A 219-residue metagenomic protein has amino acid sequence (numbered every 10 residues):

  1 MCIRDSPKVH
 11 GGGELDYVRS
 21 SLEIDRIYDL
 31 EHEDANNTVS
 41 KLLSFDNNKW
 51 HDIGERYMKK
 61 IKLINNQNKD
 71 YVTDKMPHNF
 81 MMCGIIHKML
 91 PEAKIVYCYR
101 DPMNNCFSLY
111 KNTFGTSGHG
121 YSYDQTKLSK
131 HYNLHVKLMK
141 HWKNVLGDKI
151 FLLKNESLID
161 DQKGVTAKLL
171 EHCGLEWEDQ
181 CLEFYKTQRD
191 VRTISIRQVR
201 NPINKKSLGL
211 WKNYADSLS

Functional and structural regions predicted by a protein language model:
M1-I3: Short, small-residue-biased leader/transition segments that mark boundaries at the very start of proteins
H10, K94-V96, F151-L153: Hydrophobic/aromatic beta-strand patches that form the interior of the parallel beta-sheet core in alpha/beta enzyme
H10-L22: Short beta-strand-centered segment that lines the nucleotide-binding/catalytic pocket of NTP-utilizing
D16-V18, R100-N105, L158-I159: Conserved nucleotide-binding/hydrolysis micro-motifs of P-loop NTPases
D25, D34, T38-K69, C106-L152 (+1 more regions): PAPS-dependent sulfotransferases, especially Golgi type II membrane carbohydrate sulfotransferases
N68-Y71, K94: Loop/turn-to-beta-strand initiation segments
D74-M81, L109: Adenylate-forming
I86-K111: Conserved phosphate-donor/acceptor-positioning beta-strand/loop module used by diverse small-molecule
